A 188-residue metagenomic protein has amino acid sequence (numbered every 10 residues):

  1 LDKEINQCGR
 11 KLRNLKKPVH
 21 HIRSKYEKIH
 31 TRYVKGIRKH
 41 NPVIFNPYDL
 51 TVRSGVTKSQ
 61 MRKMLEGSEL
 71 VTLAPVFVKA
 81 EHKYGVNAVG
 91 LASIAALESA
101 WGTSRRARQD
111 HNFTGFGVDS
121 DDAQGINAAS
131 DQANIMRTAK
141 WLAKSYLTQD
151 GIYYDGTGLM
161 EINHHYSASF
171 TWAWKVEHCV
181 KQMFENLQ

Functional and structural regions predicted by a protein language model:
L1-K35: Extended amphipathic alpha-helical heptad-repeat regions
H21, K25-G90, A96-Q188: Catalytic cores of secreted/periplasmic lytic hydrolases that degrade extracellular macromolecules
